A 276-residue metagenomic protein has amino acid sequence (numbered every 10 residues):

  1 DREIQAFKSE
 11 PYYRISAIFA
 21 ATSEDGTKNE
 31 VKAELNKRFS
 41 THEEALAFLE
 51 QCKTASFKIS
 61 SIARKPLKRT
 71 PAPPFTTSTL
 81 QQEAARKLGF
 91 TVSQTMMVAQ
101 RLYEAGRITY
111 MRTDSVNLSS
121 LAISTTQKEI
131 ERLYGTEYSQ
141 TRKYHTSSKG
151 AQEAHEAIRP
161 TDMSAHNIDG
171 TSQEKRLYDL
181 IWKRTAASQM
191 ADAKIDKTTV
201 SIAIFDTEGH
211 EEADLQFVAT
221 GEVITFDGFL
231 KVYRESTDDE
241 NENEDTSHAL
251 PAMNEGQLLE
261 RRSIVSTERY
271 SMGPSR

Functional and structural regions predicted by a protein language model:
D1-M97, G135-T136, D169-R276: Long, highly charged, low-complexity internal segments
T70, S119, T161: Residue-level signal for threonine
T79-E83, G106-R107, A157: A general alpha-helix detector
R86-L88, D114, D162-N167: A generic structural motif
F90-Q152: Extended, well-ordered alpha-helical scaffold/bundle regions in very large, multi-domain proteins
Q100-R101, R107-I108, T113-S115, M163 (+3 more regions): An acidic- and aromatic-residue-enriched active-site/binding cleft used to recognize and process polar
E104, V116-S120, H166-N167, S188 (+1 more regions): Flexible loop/turn segments at secondary-structure boundaries
Y144-N167, S172: Acidic, turn-prone loop/beta-hairpin segments
